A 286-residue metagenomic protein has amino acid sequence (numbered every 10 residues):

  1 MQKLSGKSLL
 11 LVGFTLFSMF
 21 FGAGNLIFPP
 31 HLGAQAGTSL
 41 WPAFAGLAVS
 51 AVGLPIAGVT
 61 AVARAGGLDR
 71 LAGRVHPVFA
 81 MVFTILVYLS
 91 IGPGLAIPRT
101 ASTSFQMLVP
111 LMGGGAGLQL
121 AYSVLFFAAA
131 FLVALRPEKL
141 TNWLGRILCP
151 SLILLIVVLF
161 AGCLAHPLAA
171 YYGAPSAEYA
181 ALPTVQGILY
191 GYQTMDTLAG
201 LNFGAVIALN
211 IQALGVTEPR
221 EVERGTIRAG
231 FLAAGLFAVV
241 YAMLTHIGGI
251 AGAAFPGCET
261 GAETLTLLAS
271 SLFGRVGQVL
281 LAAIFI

Functional and structural regions predicted by a protein language model:
K3-K7, G33-G58, G73-T84, L118-Q119 (+1 more regions): Extracellular loop-to-transmembrane helix junctions
G6-L16, W41, P77-S90, L120-L125 (+2 more regions): Select transmembrane alpha-helical segments in multipass membrane proteins
L9-S50, A57-A61, A65-L71, I207 (+2 more regions): Transmembrane helix-boundary motif of multi-pass solute transporters/channels
L11-F21, G162-A169, E178-L244, F285: Hydrophobic, membrane-embedded alpha-helices of multi-pass small-molecule transporters
H31, A65, V78-G113, I286: Hydrophobic transmembrane alpha-helices that form the core helical bundles of multi-pass secondary transporters
A45-L54, A116-L125, T194-A199, F285-I286: Structural signature of hydrophobic alpha-helical transmembrane segments
L135-C163: Membrane-interface loop-to-helix entry segments
G235-T264: Extracellular/periplasmic helix-exit of transmembrane alpha-helices
